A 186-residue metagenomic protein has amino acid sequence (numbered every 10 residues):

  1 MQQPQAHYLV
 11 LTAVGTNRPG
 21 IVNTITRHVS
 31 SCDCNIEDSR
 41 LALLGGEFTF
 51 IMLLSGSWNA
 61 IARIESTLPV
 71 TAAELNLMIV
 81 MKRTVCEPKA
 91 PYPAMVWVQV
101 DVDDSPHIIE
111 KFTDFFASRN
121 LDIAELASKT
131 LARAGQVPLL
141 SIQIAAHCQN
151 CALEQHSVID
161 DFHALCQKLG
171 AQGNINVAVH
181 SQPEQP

Functional and structural regions predicted by a protein language model:
Q2-P186: A conserved regulatory-domain signal marking ACT and ACT-like small-molecule sensing domains and adjacent regulatory
